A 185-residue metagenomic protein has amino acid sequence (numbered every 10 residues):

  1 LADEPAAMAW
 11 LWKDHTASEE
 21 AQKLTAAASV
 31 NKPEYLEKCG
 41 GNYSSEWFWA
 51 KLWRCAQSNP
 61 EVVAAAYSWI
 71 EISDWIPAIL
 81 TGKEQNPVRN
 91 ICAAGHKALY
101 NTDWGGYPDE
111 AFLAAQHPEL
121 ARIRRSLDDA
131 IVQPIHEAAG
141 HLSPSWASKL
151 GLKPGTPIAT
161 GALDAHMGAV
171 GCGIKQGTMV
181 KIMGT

Functional and structural regions predicted by a protein language model:
L1, A9, K32-L163: Gly/Ser/Thr-rich active-site cleft segment
D3-A27, N31-E34, T102: Glycine/GP-enriched mid-protein hinge/lid loop-to-helix segment characteristic of carbohydrate kinases
D14, C55, G184: Hydrophobic/aromatic pocket-lining and membrane-interface residues
A26, G82, C172-Q176: Short, well-ordered loop/turn and helix-capping segments at boundaries between secondary-structure elements and domains
S148, T156-T185: Catalytic phosphate/nucleotide-handling subdomain of diverse soluble enzymes
